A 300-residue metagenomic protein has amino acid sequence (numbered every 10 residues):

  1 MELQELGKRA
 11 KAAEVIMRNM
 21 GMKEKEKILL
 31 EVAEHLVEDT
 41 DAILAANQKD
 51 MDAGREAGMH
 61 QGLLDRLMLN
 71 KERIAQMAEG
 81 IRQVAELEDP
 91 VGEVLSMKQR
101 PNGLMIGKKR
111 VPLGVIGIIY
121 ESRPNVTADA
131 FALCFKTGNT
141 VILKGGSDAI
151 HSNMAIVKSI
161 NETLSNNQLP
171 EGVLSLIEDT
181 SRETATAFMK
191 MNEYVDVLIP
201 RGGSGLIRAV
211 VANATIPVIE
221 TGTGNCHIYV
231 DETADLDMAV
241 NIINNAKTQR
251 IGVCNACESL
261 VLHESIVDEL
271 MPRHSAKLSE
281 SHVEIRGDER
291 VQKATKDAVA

Functional and structural regions predicted by a protein language model:
M1, E5, M20-K27, E38 (+16 more regions): Conserved active-site and cofactor/substrate-binding residues in soluble primary-metabolism enzymes
M1-I106: N-terminal Rossmann-like NAD(P)+-binding subdomain of aldehyde/semialdehyde dehydrogenases
R9, E31, A46, Q76-Q83 (+10 more regions): Alpha-helical scaffold segments in soluble metabolic enzymes
K11, Q61, V111, N192 (+2 more regions): Short glycine-enriched loop/turn motifs at secondary-structure junctions
M22-E26, V91, N167-L174, R250-A256 (+1 more regions): Flexible, glycine/charged-enriched surface loops at secondary-structure junctions
T40, S122-N125, D129-T137, L206-A300: ALDH superfamily catalytic-core signature
E86, L95-T233, D237: Rossmann-like NAD(P) dinucleotide-binding subdomain of oxidoreductase/dehydrogenase enzymes
